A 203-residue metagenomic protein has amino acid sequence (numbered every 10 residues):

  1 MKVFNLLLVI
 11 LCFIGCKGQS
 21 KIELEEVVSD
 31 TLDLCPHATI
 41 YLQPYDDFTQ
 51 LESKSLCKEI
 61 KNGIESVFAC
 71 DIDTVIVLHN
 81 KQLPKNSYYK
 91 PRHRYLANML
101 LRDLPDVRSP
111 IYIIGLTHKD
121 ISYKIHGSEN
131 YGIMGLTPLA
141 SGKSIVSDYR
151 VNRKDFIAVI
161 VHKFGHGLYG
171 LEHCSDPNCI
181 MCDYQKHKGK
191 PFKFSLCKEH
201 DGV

Functional and structural regions predicted by a protein language model:
K2-V9: Sec-dependent signal peptide recognition, specifically the positively charged N-region followed immediately by
I14-G15: C-terminal motif of bacterial Sec signal peptides marking the signal peptidase cleavage site
G18-H37: Short N-terminal or domain-adjacent regulatory/targeting segments
V28, L34, S147-R153, F164: Phospho-regulatory, Ser/Thr- and acidic-rich intrinsically disordered linkers and terminal tails that flank modular
D33-S53: Fold-level signature of zinc-dependent metallopeptidase catalytic domains
S55-I160: Metzincin-family zinc-dependent endopeptidase catalytic domain
N130-D155, L171-V203: Metalloprotease/metallohydrolase-associated module, dominated by Zn2+-dependent proteases
V159-L171: Catalytic glutamate of the conserved HExxH
